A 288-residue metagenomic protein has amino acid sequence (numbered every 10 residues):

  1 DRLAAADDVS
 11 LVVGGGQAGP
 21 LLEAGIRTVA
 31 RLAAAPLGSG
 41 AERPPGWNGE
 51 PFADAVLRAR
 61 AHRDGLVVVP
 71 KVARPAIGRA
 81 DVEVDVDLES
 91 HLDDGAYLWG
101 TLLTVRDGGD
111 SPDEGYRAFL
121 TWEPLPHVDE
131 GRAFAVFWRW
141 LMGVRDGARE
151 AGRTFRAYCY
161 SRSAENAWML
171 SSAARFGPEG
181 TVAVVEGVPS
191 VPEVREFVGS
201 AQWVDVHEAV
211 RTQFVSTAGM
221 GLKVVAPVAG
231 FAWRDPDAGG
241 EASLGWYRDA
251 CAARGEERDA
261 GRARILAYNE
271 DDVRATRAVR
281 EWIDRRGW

Functional and structural regions predicted by a protein language model:
D1-D8, G15, A24, F214 (+1 more regions): Acidic, Mg2+-coordinating catalytic module of metal-dependent nucleases/exonucleases that use a two-metal-ion mechanism
D1-V13, Q17-G143: C-terminal extensions
G15, I26, L92-G95, H127-R139 (+6 more regions): Conserved structured core elements
L22, I26, L37, M142-R145 (+4 more regions): Hydrophobic/aromatic-lined pockets within catalytic cores
A33-A35, Y97-T101, T154, L170-A173 (+1 more regions): Composition- and surface-driven signal marking solvent-exposed, interaction-prone regions in large proteins
A35, V86, T104, Y158-S161 (+2 more regions): Generic beta-strand/beta-sheet core signal
D85-L88, V206, V273: Generic detector of well-ordered alpha-helical packing
Y116-L244: Conserved DEDDh/DEDDy metal-dependent 3′-5′ exonuclease domain
